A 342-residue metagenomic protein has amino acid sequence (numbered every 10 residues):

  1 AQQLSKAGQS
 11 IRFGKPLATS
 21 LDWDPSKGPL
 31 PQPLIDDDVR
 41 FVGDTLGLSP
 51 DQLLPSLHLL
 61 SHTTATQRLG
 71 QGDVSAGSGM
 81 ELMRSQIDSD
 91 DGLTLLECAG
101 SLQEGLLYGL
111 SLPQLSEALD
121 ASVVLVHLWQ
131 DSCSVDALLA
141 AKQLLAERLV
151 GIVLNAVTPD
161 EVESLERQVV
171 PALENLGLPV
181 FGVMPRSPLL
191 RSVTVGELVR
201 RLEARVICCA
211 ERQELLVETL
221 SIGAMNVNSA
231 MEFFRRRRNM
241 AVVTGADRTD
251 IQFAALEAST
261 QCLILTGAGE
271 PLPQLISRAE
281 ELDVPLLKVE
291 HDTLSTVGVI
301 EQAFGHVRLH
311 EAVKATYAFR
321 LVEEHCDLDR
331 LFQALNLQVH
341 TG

Functional and structural regions predicted by a protein language model:
A1-S75, L82, Q86: N-terminal phosphate/diphosphate-binding loop that engages ATP/GTP or pyrophosphate donors across diverse enzyme folds
S10-R12, R40, D51, G92-T94 (+7 more regions): Structural motif
L57-S61, T66-Q67, Q71-S75, P171-R191: Ligand-binding beta-strand-loop-alpha-helix segment within the catalytic cores of soluble metabolic enzymes
T66-Y108, P113-E117: Phosphate-binding/switch loop-helix module in NTP-utilizing enzymes
Q86-D90, M231-M240, A255-S259: Flexible, charged surface loops at secondary-structure boundaries
C98-P179, D247-H310: Conserved catalytic-core segment of NTP-binding enzymes
L178, V183-G245, Q302-G342: Non-catalytic interface/targeting segments
